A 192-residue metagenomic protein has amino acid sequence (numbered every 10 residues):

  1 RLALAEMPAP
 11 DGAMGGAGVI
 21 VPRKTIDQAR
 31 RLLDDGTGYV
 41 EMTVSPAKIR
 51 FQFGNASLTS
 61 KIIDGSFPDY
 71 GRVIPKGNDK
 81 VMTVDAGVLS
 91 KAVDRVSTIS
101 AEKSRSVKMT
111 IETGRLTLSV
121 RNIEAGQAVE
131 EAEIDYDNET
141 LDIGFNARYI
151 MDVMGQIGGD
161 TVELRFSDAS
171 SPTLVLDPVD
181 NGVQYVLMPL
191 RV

Functional and structural regions predicted by a protein language model:
R1-L4, G12-I63, N78-V192: DNA polymerase processivity clamps
S66: Glycine-rich, pocket-lining loop/helix-strand segments that form or immediately flank
V73-G77: Short hinge/gating elements
